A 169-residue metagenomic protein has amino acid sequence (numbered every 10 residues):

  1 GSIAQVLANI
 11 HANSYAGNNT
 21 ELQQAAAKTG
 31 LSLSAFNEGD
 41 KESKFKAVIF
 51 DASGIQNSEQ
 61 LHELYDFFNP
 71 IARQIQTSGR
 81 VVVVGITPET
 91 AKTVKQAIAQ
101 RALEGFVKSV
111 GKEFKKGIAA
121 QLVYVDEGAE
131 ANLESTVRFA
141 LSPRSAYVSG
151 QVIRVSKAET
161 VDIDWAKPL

Functional and structural regions predicted by a protein language model:
G1-K167: Glycine-rich nucleotide cofactor-binding loops and adjacent beta-alpha elements of adenine nucleotide/dinucleotide sites
